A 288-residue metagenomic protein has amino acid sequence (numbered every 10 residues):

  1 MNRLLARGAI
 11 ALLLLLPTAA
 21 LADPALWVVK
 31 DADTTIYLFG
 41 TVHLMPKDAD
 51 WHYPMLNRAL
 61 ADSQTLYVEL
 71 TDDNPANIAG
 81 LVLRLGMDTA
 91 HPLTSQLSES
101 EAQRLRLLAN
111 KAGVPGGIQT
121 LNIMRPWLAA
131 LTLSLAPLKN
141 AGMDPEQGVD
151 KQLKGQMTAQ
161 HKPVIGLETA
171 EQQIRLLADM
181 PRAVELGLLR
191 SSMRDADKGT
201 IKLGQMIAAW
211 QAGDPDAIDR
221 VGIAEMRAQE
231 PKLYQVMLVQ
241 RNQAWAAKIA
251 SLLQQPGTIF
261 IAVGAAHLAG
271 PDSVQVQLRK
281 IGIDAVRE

Functional and structural regions predicted by a protein language model:
M1, L21-P24: Absolute protein N-terminus
M1-A9: Bacterial N-terminal signal peptides that target proteins for export
L13-L14: Hydrophobic alpha-helical transmembrane segments of integral membrane proteins, especially lipid-exposed positions
P17-A19: N-terminal signal peptide c-region/cleavage motif recognized by signal peptidases
D23-L233, M237: Structured, acidic catalytic/metal-binding patches in enzyme active sites
K232-E288: A cross-kingdom marker for long, charged
